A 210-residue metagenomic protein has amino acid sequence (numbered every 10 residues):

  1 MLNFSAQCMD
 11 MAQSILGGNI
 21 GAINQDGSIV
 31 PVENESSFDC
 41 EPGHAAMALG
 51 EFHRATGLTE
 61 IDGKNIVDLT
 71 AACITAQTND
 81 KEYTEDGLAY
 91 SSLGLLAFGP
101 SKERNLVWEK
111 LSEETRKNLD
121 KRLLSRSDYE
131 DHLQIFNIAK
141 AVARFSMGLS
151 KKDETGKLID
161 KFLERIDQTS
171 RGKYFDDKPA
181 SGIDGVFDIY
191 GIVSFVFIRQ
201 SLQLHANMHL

Functional and structural regions predicted by a protein language model:
M1-E51, G63-N65: Low-complexity, Ser/Thr/Pro/Gly-enriched N-terminal "stalk/linker" regions
N34-T56, D62-L210: Aromatic-lined, polymer-binding surfaces characteristic of secreted/periplasmic polysaccharide-degrading enzymes
